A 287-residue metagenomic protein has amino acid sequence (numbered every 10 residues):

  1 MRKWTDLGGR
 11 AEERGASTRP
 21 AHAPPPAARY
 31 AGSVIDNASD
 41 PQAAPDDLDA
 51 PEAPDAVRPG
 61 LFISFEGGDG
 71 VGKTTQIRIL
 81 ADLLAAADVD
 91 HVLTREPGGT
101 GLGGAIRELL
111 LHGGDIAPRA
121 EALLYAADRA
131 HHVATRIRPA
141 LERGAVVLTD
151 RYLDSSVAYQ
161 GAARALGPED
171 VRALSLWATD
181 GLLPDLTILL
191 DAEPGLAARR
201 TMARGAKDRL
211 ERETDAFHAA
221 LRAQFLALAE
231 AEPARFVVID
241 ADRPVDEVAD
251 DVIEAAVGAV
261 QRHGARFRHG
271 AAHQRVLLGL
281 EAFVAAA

Functional and structural regions predicted by a protein language model:
R2-W4, G32-P54, A81, G195-A287: NTP-dependent small-molecule kinase module
E12, R29-Y30: Short, positively charged and aromatic/hydrophobic N-terminal segments
I63-F65: Hydrophobic anchor at the beta1->P-loop junction of P-loop NTPases
G70: Walker A (P-loop) phosphate-binding loop of P-loop NTPases
K73: Conserved lysine of the Walker
Q76: Hydrophobic positions on the alpha1 helix immediately C-terminal to the Walker A/P-loop
A87-T179, D251: ATP-dependent small-molecule kinase phosphotransfer cores that center on conserved nucleotide phosphate-binding segments
S155-A223: A glycine- and Lys/Arg-enriched "phosphate-lid" helix/loop adjacent to the NTP-binding pocket of small-molecule kinases
